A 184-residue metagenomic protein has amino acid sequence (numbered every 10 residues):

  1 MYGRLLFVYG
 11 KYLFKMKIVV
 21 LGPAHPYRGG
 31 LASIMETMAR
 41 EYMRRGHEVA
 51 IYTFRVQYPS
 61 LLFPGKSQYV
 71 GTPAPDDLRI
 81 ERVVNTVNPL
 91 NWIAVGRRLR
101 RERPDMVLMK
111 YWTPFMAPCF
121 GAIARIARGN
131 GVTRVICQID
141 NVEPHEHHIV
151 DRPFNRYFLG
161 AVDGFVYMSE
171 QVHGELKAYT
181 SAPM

Functional and structural regions predicted by a protein language model:
K15-V19: Extreme N-terminal starter segment of soluble prokaryotic enzymes
G22-E36, P59, W112-A117, E146: A short, glycine/small-residue-rich beta-strand->loop->alpha-helix junction that serves as a flexible
H25-R28, R40-R101, V172, K177: N-terminal strand-loop element at the rim of the active site of nucleotide-sugar-dependent glycosyltransferases
L31-I34, F54, Y167-S169: Replace "coordinates the UDP/GDP/TDP-sugar" with "coordinates nucleotide-activated sugar donors
E81-V87, A94-P118, T133-I136: Short N-terminal targeting/anchoring amphipathic segment
Y111, N141, S169-E170: Helix N-cap/beta->alpha junction signal
G131-I136, N141-A161: Nucleotide-sugar donor phosphate/pyrophosphate-binding loop at the beta->alpha transition of glycosyltransferases
G160-M184: A short, active-site helix/loop in glycosyltransferases that binds the activated sugar's phosphate group
